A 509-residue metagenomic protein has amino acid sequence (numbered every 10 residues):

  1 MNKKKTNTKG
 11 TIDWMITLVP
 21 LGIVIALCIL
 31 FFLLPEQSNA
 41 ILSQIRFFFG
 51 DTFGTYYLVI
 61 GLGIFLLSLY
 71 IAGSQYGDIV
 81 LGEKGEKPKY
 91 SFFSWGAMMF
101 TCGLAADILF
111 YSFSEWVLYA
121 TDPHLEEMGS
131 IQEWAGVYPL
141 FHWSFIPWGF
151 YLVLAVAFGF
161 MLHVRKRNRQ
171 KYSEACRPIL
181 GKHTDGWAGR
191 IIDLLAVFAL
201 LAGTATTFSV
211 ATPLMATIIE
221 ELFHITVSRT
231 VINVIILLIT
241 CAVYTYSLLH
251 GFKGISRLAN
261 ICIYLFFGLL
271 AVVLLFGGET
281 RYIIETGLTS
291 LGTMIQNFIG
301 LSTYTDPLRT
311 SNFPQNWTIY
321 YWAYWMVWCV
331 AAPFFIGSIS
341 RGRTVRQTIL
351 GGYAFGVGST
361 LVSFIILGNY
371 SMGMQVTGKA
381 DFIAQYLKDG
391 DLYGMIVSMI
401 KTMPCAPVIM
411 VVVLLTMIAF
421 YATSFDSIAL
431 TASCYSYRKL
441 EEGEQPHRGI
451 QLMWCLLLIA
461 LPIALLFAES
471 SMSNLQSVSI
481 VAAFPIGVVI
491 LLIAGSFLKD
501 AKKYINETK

Functional and structural regions predicted by a protein language model:
M1-I131, A271, L275, A494-K509: N-terminal alpha-helical transmembrane segments of multi-pass membrane transport and channel/translocase proteins
N2-K9, Q37-F49, L69-K87, G136-H142 (+7 more regions): Membrane-water interface regions at transmembrane-helix termini and the short interhelical loops of multi-pass membrane
N2-N7, I41-R46, G73-F92, V117-Y138 (+4 more regions): Flexible loop linkers connecting adjacent transmembrane helices in multi-pass alpha-helical membrane transporters
N7-M15, G50-G54, E83-C102, W134-I146 (+5 more regions): Transmembrane-helix boundary/entry motifs in multi-pass membrane transporters
T8-T11, M15, G22-F32, F65-Y70 (+9 more regions): Helix-loop-helix module between adjacent transmembrane segments
M15-L21, F48-I64, E133-H163, I409-M410 (+1 more regions): Extracellular loop-to-transmembrane helix junctions
I23, Y56-A72, F266-G277, S359-N369 (+3 more regions): Hydrophobic alpha-helical segments of multi-pass membrane transport proteins
T184-R343, L350, F355-V411: Membrane-embedded translocation segments of transport machinery
